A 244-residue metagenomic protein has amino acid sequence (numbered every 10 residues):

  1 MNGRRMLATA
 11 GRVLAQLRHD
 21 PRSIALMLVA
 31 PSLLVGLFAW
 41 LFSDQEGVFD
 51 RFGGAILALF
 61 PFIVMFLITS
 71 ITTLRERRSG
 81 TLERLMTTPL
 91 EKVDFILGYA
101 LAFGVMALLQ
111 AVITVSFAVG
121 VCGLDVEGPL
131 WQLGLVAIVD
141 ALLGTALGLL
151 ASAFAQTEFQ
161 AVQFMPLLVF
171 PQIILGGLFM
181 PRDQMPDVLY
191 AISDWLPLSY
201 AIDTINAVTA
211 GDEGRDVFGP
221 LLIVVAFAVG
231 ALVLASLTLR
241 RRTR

Functional and structural regions predicted by a protein language model:
N2-L82, K92-V112, A118-G134, Q160-Q163 (+2 more regions): Transmembrane helix-boundary elements of multi-pass transport/secretion proteins, especially ABC-type permease modules
L37-Q45, A155-W195, S199: Transmembrane helix segments
Q110, T114, A118, G148 (+3 more regions): Juxtamembrane/transmembrane-helix interface segments of polytopic membrane transporters
Q132-A155, I173-G176, A226-L234: Hydrophobic alpha-helical transmembrane segments of polytopic membrane proteins
L198-D212: Short, membrane-exposed interhelical loops at transmembrane-helix boundaries
